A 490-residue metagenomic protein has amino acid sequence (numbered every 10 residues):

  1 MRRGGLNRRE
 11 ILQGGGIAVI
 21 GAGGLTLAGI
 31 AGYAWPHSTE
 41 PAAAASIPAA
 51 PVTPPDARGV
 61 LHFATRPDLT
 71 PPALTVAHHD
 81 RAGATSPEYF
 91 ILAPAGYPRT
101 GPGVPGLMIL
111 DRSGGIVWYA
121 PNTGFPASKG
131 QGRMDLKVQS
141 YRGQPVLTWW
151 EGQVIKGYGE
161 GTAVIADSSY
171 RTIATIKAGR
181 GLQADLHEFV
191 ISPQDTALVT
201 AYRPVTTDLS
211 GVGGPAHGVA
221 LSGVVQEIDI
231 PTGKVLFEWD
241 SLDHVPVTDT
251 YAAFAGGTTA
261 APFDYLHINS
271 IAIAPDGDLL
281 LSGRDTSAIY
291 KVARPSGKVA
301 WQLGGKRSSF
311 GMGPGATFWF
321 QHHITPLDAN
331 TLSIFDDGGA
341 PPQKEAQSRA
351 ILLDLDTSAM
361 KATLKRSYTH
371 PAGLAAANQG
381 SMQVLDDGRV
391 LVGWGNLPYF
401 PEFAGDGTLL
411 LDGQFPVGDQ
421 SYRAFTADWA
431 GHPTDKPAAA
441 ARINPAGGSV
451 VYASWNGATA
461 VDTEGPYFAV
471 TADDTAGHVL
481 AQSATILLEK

Functional and structural regions predicted by a protein language model:
R2-I20: N-terminal secretory signal peptides and thylakoid transit peptides that target proteins across membranes
G14-G24, G29, P36-K490: Histidine-/acidic-rich catalytic cores in large beta-rich domains
